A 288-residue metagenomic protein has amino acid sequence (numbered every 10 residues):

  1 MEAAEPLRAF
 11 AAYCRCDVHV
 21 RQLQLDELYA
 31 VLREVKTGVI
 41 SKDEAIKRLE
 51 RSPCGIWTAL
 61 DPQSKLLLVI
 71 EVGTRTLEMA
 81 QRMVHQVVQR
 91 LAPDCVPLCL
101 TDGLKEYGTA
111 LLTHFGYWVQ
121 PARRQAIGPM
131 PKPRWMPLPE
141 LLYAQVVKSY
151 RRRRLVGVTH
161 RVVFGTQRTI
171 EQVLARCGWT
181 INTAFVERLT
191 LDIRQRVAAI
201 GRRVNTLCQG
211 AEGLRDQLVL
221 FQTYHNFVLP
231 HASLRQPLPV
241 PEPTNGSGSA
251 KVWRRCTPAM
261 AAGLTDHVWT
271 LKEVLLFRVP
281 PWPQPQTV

Functional and structural regions predicted by a protein language model:
M1-V288: Residue-level recognition of single "structural anchor" positions that define or cap local secondary structure
